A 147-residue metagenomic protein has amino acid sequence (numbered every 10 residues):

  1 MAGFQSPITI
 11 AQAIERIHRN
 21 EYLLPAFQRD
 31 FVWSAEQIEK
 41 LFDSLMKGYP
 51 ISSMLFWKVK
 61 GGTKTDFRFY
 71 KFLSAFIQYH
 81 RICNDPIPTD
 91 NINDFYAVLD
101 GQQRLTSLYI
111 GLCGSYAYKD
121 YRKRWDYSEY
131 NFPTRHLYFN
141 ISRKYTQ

Functional and structural regions predicted by a protein language model:
M1-A35, E39-Q147: Basic- and aromatic-enriched surface patches that contact anionic nucleotides/nucleic acids
